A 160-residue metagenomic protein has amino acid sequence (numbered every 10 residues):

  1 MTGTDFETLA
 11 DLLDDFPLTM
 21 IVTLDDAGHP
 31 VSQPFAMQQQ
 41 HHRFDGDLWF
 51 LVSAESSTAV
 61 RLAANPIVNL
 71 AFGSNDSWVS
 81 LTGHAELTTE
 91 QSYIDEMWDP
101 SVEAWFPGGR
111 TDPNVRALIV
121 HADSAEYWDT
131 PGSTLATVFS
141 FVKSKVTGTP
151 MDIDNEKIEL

Functional and structural regions predicted by a protein language model:
M1-D26, S144-K145, I153-L160: Extreme N-terminal tail/first-helix region
T2-F6, E55-S56, V102: Charged, amphipathic alpha-helical segments
D15-P17, P30-Q33, T111-P113, H121: Short, basic and Ser/Thr-rich N-terminal targeting/leader segments
P17-A54, V60-S74, V79-T82: Short beta-strand segments
T19, A85, A125-E126: Short beta-strand segments in beta-sandwich/barrel cores
Q38-Q39, H84-T88, G132-T134: A short, sequence-level motif marking secondary-structure junctions
S57-A122: Short, structured beta-strand-loop surface elements
N114-L160: C-terminal edge-of-domain segments
